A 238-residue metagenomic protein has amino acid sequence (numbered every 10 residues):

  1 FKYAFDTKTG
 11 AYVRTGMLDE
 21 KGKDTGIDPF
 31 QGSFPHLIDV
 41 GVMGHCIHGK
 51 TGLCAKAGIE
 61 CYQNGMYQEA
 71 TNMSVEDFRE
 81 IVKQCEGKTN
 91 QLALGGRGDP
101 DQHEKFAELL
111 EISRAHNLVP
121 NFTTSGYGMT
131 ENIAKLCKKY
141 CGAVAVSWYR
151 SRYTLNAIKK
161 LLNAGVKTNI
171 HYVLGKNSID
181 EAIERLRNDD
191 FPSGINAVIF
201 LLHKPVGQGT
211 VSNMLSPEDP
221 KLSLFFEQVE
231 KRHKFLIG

Functional and structural regions predicted by a protein language model:
F1-D39, K56: Flexible, acidic/Gly-rich N-terminal and inter-domain linker regions that tether and position cofactor-handling modules
F1-Y3, G194-G238: A C-terminal junction/extension of Radical SAM enzymes
D28-E76: Canonical Radical SAM [4Fe-4S] cluster-binding loop centered on the CxxxCxxC motif and its immediate flanking residues
P35, D39, F106, T154 (+2 more regions): A structural signal for well-ordered alpha-helical scaffolds and beta->alpha junctions
H48-K50, Q68, D101-H103, S178-D180 (+1 more regions): Short catalytic/ligand-binding loop motif for oxyanion handling, primarily in non-cytosolic enzymes, centered on
T51-K56, F106, A134, A182-E184 (+1 more regions): Short aromatic-enriched loop/helix-cap "lid" or pocket-rim segments at secondary-structure transitions that line
A70, S74, Q102, S178 (+1 more regions): Residue-level preference for long, well-ordered alpha-helices that form the structural scaffold of enzyme catalytic
V75-H203: Radical SAM/AdoMet-radical enzyme domain recognition
